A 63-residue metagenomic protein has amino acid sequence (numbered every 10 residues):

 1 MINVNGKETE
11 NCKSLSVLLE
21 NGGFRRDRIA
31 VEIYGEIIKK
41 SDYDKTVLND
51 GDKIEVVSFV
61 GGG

Functional and structural regions predicted by a protein language model:
M1-G62: Ubiquitin-like/PB1-type beta-grasp interaction modules and other compact soluble beta-rich domains
